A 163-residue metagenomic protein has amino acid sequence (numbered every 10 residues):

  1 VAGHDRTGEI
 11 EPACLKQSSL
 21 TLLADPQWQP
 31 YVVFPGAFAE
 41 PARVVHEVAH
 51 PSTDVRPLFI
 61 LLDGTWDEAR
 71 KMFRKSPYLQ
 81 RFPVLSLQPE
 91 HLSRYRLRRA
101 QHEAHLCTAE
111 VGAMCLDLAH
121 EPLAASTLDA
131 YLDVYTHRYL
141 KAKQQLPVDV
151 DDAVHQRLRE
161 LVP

Functional and structural regions predicted by a protein language model:
V1-A2, A37-F38, L87-L92: Short, acidic/turn-prone active-site loops that include or flank metal/cofactor- and phosphate-binding residues
G3, P12-R74: S-adenosyl-L-methionine/SAH cofactor-binding core of RNA-modifying enzymes
H4-R6, R43, S93-R98: Short, charged, surface-exposed secondary-structure boundary motifs
E9: Active-site phosphate/pyrophosphate- and oxyanion-stabilizing loops and adjacent acidic/basic residues in soluble
L58, W66-P163: C-terminal folded domains that constitute the principal catalytic or ligand-binding module of multi-domain proteins
